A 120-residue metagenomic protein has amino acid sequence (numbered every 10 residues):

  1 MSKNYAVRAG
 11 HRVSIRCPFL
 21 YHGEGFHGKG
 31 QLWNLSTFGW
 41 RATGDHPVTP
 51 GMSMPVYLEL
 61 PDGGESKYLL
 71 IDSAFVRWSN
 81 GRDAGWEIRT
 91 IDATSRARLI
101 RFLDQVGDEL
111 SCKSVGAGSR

Functional and structural regions predicted by a protein language model:
M1-R120: Structured alpha-helical
